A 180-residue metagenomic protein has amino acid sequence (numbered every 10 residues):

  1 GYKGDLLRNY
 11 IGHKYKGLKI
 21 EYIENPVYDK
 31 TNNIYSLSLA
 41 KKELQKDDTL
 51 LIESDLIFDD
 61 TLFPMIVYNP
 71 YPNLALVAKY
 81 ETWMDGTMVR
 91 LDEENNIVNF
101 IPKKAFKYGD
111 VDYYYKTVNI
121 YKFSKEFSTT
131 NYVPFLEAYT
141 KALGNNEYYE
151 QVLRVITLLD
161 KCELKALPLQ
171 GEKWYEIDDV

Functional and structural regions predicted by a protein language model:
G1, S54, A78: Cofactor-binding loop segments of dinucleotide-utilizing enzymes, especially the Rossmann-like FAD- and NAD(P)+-binding
G1-D47: Conserved N-terminal catalytic core of the sugar/cofactor nucleotidyltransferase
L6-N9, T61, V152, E176: Phosphate- and divalent-cation-binding pockets in alpha/beta enzyme and binding domains that engage nucleotide-derived
N9, D59-Y139: Conserved core of the sugar-phosphate nucleotidyltransferase
Y15-G17, K46, Y68, D92 (+1 more regions): Short, well-ordered coil/turn elements that cap or connect secondary structure elements
K19-E21, N96, E163-K165: Conserved beta-strand segments of alpha/beta enzyme cores
D47-I57: Short beta-strand-to-loop acidic/aromatic patch adjacent to the donor-nucleotide binding site
Y114-V180: Conserved alpha/beta core of the MobA/IspD/sugar-nucleotide pyrophosphorylase nucleotidyltransferase superfamily
